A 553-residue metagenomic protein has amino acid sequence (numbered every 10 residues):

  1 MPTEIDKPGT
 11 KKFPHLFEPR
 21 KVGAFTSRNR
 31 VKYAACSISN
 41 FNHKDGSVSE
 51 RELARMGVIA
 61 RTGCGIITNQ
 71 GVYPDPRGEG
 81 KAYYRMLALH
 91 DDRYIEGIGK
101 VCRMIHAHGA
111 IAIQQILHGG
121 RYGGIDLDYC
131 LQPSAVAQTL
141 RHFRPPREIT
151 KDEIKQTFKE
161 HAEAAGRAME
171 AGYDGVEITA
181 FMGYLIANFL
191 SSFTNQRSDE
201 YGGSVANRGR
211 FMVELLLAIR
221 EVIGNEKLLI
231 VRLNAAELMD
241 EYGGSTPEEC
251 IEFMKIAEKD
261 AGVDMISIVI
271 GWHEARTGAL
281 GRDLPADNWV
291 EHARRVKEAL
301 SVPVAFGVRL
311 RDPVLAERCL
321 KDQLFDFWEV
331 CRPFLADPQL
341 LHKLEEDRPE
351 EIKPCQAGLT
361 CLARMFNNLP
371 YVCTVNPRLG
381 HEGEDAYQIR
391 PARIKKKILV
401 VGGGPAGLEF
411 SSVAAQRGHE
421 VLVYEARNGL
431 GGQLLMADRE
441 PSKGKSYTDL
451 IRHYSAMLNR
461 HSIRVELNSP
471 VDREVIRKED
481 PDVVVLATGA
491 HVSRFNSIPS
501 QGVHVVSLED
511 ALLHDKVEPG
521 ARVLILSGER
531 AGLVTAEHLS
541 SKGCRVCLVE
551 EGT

Functional and structural regions predicted by a protein language model:
M1-V401, P405, E409-V421, L435 (+2 more regions): Flavin-dependent oxidoreductase catalytic cores
S192, N428-T448, T553: Conserved N-terminal glycine-rich FAD pyrophosphate-binding loop of Rossmann-like flavoproteins
I266, V304, V465-L467, V505 (+1 more regions): Generic structural signal for residues in well-ordered beta-strands
E317-F327, F334-L335, Q339, G444-K445 (+5 more regions): C-terminal structured "cap/appendage" subdomains that terminate the fold
D326-V330, E351-I352, V505-S507, V546-E550: Short hydrophobic/aromatic-enriched beta-strand-loop microsegments
E351-I352, Q356, M436-E466, F495 (+1 more regions): N-terminal glycine-rich dinucleotide-binding loop that anchors FAD/FMN and/or NAD(P) in oxidoreductases
A392-Y424, E466-E474, K478-D480, T488-P499 (+1 more regions): Rossmann-like dinucleotide/flavin-binding elements
V485: N-terminal Rossmann-like NAD(P) cofactor-binding module of classical short-chain dehydrogenase/reductase
